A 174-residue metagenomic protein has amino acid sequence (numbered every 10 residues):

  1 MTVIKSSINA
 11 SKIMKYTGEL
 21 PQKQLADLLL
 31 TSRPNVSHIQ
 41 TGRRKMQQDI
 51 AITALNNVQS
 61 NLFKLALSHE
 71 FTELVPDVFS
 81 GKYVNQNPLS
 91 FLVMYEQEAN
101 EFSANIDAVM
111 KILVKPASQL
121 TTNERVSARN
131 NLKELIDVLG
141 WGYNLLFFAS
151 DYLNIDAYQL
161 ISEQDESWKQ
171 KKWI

Functional and structural regions predicted by a protein language model:
M1-T17: A short, Lys/Arg-rich alpha-helix, primarily the initiator
I8, E19-P21, M46-D49: Residue-level signal for the short linker/turn that defines the boundary of a DNA-recognition helix
A10-S11, L25-A26, V36-I39: Conserved hydrophobic/aromatic packing and binding residues within compact polymer-binding modules
M14-K15, A26, L55: The alpha-helix within a helix-turn-helix
L30-K45: Recognition helix of helix-turn-helix/homeodomain-like DNA-binding domains that insert into the DNA major groove
D49-L65: DNA major-groove recognition helix of helix-turn-helix/homeodomain DNA-binding modules
T72-G140: Helix-turn-helix/homeodomain-like alpha-helical modules used for DNA recognition and transcription-factor dimerization
I112-I174: Charged, low-complexity intrinsically disordered regulatory/assembly segments
